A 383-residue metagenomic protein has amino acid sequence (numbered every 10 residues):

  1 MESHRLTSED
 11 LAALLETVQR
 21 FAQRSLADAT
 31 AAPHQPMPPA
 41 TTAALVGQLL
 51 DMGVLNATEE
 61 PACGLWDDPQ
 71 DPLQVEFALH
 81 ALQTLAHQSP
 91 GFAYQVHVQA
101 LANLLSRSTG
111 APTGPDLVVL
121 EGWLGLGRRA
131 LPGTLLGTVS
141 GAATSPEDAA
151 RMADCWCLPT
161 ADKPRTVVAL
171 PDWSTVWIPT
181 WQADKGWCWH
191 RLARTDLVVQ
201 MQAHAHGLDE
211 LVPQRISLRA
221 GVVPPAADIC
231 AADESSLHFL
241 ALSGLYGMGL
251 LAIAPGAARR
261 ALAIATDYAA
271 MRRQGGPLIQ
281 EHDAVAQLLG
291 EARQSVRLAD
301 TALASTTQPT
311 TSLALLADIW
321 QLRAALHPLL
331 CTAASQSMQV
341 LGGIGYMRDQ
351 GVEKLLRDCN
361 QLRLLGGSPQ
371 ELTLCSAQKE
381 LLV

Functional and structural regions predicted by a protein language model:
S3-H4, L341-V383: Glycine-rich phosphate/cofactor-binding loops in nucleotide/flavin-utilizing enzymes
R5-T7, L14, A203-V296: Glycine-rich beta->alpha junctions and the first turn(s) of the following alpha-helix
A27-M37, A62, V296-H327, M338-Y346 (+1 more regions): C-terminal helix-coil-helix/basic helical segment that borders enzyme active sites and/or dimer interfaces and provides
P36-G47, Q280-A286, L313-L326, G345-Q361: Charge-rich, acidic-biased intrinsically disordered regions
P36-R191, T195, C375: Glycine-rich flavin
E76, H80, A100-L104, I253-R260 (+3 more regions): Short amphipathic alpha-helical face segments that pack within enzyme cores and frequently flank/anchor catalytic
L251, A258-A261, A265, A292 (+6 more regions): Amphipathic alpha-helices that form helix-helix packing interfaces
